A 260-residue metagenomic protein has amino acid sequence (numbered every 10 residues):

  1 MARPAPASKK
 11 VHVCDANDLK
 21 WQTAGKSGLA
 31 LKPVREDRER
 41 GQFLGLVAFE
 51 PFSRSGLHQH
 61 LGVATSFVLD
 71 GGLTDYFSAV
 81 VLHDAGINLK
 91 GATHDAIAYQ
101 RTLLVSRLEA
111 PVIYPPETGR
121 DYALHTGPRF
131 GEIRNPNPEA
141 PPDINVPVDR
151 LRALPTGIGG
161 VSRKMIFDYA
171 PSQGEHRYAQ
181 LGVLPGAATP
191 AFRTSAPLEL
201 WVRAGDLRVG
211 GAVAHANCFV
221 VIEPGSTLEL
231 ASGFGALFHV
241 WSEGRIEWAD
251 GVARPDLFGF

Functional and structural regions predicted by a protein language model:
M1-E39, E117-G174, D256-F260: A short, N-terminal "cap"/entry segment at the start of jelly-roll beta-barrel domains of the cupin/DSBH fold
M1-R3, A110, E175-H176, G233: Short linear motifs embedded in intrinsically disordered, proline/glycine-rich low-complexity segments
A24-H60, T74, A79-L82, L89-T93 (+4 more regions): Conserved short histidine dyad/triad with adjacent acidic residue
L29, A79, K90-G119, A196 (+2 more regions): Ligand-binding loop in jelly-roll beta-barrel domains
S66, L200: Structured binding elements
D70-G72, A204-G205: Glycine-centered positions in the ABC transporter ATPase nucleotide-binding domain
H83-D84, C218: Structural motif
